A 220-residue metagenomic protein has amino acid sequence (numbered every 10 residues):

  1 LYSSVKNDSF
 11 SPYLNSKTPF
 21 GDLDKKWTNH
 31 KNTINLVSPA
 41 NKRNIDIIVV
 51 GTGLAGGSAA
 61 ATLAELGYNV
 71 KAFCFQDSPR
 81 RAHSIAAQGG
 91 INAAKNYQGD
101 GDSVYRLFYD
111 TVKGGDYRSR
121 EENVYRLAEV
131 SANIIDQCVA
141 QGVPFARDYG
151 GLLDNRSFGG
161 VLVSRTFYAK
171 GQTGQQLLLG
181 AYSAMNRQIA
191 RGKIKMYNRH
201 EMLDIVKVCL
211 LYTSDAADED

Functional and structural regions predicted by a protein language model:
Y2-D46: Extreme N-terminal leader/targeting segments of oxidoreductases
I47-A72: N-terminal Rossmann-like FAD-binding beta1-loop-alpha1 element of flavoenzymes
L66-I85: Glycine-rich FAD pyrophosphate-binding loop
A93-R126: Glycine-rich active-site loop/strand segments that organize a redox cofactor
N123-E129, F167-Y182: Short beta-strand to alpha-helix junction loop
R147-K170, G174: Terminal amphipathic helices with adjacent charged low-complexity linkers/tails
A190-M202: A conserved beta-strand/loop element that lines the FAD pocket in flavoprotein oxidoreductases
Y212-D220: Single conserved hydrophobic/aromatic residue that forms the stacking wall/gate of nucleotide- or nucleobase-binding
